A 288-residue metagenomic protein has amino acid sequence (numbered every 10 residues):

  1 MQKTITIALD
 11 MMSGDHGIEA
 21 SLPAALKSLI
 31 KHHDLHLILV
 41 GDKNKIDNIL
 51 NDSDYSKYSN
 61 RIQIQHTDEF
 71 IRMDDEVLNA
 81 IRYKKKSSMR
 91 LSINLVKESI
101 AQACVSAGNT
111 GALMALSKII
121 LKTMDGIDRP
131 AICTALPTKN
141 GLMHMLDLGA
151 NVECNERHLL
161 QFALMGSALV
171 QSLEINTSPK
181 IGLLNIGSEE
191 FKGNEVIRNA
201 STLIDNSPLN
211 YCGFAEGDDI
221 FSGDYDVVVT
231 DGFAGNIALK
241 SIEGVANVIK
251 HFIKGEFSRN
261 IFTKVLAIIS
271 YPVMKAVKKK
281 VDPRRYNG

Functional and structural regions predicted by a protein language model:
M1-N48: N-terminal phosphate-binding or glycine-rich loops at protein starts, especially the Walker A/P-loop of NTPases
G17-A20, H32, H36-I38, N44 (+4 more regions): Glycine-rich phosphate/diphosphate-binding loop of Rossmann-like nucleotide-binding domains
A24-S28, A112, L116-C133, N199-I204 (+1 more regions): A glycine- and small-aliphatic-rich helix-loop capping segment at beta-alpha/alpha-beta transitions that lines
D34, Y58, L173-I181, Y211-D218 (+2 more regions): Flexible, glycine/charged-enriched surface loops at secondary-structure junctions
L35, R61-I62, M143, L209: Short, conserved active-site loop motifs that form the nucleotide-linked donor/cofactor pocket
Y55-A101: Phosphate/nucleotide-donor binding subsite
L121-A131, P137-M145, D224-V228, G232-G288: Glycine-rich phosphate/nucleotide-binding loop
